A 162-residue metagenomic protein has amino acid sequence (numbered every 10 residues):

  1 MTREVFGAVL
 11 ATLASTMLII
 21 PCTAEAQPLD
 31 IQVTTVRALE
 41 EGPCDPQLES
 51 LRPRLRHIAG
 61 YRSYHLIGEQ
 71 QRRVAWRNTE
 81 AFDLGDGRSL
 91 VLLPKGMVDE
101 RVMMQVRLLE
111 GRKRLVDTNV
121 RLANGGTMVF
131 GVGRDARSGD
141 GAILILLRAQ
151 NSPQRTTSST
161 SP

Functional and structural regions predicted by a protein language model:
M1-E4: Positively charged n-region of N-terminal signal peptides that target proteins for export
G7-I20: Bacterial N-terminal signal peptides
I20-A26: Sec/Tat signal peptide C-region and signal peptidase I cleavage site
A26-P162: Outer membrane pore-forming secretion/assembly proteins and partners of Gram-negative envelopes
